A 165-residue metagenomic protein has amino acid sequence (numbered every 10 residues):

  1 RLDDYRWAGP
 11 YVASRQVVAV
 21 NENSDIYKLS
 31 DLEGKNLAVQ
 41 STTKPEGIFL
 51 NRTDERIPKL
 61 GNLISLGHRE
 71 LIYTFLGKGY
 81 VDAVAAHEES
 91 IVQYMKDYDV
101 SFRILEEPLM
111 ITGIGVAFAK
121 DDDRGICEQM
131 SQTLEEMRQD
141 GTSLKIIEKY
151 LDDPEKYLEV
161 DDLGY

Functional and structural regions predicted by a protein language model:
R1-D4, I48-N51, F75-M110: A ligand-binding cleft/hinge motif common to bilobed small-molecule-binding domains
W7-P10, L29, E55, E106-P108: Short secondary-structure boundary/capping segments
Y11-V20, K96-E135, D153-Y165: Periplasmic-binding protein-like
S14-R69, E88-V92: Bilobed "Venus flytrap"/periplasmic-binding protein-like clamshell domains and structurally analogous long
N23-I26, S30-K44, V92, V116-E155: Extended ligand-binding regions for polar small-molecule ligands
K44-I64, D99-I104, L134-Y165: Ligand-binding clefts/hinges and TM-proximal coupling segments of bilobed small-molecule sensing domains
L60, H68-E70, V81, F102 (+1 more regions): Exported/periplasmic ABC-transporter solute-binding proteins
L63-T74, M110-T112: Short helix-initiation/N-cap motifs at beta->coil->alpha
